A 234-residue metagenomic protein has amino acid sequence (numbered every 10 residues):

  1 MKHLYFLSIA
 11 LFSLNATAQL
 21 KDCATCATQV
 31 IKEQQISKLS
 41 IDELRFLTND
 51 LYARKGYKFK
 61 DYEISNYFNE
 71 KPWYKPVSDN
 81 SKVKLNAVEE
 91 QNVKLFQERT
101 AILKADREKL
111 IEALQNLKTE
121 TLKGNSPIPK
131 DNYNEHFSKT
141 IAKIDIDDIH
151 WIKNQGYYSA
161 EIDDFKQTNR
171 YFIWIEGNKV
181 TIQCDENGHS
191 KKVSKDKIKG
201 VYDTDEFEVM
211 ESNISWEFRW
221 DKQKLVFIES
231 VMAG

Functional and structural regions predicted by a protein language model:
M1-K21: Bacterial Sec-dependent N-terminal signal peptides
Q19-S40: Short N-terminal segments immediately surrounding and downstream of signal-peptide cleavage
Q35-P76: Amphipathic alpha-helical packing elements
T48-L51, K55, T100, T121-N125 (+1 more regions): Sec/Tat-exported extracytoplasmic proteins
F59, N66-K104: Compact alpha-helical subdomains of small soluble proteins
K109-L122: Short, aromatic-enriched amphipathic alpha-helices that serve as compact interaction elements
I128-I173: Short solvent-exposed beta->alpha transition segments
R170-G234: Exposed beta-sheet edge and beta->alpha loop/turn motif
